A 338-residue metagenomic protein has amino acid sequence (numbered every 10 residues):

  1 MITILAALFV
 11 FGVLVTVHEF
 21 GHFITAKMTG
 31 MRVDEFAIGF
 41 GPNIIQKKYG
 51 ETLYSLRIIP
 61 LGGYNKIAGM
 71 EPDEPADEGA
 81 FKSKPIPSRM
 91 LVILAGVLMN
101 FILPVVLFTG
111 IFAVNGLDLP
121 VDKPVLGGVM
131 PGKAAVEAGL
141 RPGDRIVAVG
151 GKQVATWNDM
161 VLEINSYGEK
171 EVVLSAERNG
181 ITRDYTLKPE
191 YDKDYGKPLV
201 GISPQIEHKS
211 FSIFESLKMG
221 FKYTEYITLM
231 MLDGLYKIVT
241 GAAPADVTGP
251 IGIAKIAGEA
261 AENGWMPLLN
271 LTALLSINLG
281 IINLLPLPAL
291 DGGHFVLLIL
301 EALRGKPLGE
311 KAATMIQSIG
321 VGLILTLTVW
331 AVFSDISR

Functional and structural regions predicted by a protein language model:
M1-A7, E78-I102, M315-S318: Membrane-entry signal-anchor segments at the cytosolic-membrane interface, especially the N-terminal signal anchor
I2-A76, L285-R304: Small-residue-rich helix-interface/hinge motifs
F36-A37, R57-Y64, M90, L94 (+5 more regions): Hydrophobic alpha-helical segments of integral membrane proteins, encompassing both true transmembrane helices
I45-K48, G116, K123-G128, I213-E215 (+1 more regions): Membrane interface segments of multi-pass transport proteins and intramembrane proteases
M70-P87, M99-I251: PDZ peptide-recognition modules
Y236-G241, S276-L290: Transmembrane alpha-helix interface/packing and boundary motifs in multi-pass membrane proteins, characterized by
W265-I281: Small-residue-enriched transmembrane helix starts and helix-helix packing motifs in multi-pass inner-membrane proteins
V329-R338: Juxtamembrane boundary at the C-terminal end of a transmembrane helix
